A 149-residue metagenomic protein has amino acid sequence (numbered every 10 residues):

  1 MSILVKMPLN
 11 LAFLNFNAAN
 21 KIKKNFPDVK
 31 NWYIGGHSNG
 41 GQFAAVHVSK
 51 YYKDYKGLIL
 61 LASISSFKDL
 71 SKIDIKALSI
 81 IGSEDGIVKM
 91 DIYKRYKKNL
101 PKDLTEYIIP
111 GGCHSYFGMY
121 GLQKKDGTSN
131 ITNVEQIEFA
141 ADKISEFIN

Functional and structural regions predicted by a protein language model:
P8-V29, I34, V46: Alpha/beta-hydrolase active-site loop
W32-G41, G82: Conserved alpha/beta-hydrolase "nucleophile elbow" surrounding the catalytic nucleophile
G41-Y52: Short glycine-enriched nucleophile-adjacent loop and the immediately C-terminal alpha-helix near the catalytic center
K53-S65, K76: A conserved short beta-strand
I73, S79-I81: Short beta-strand/loop motif that positions the catalytic acidic residue of the alpha/beta-hydrolase fold
E84-V88, H114-S115: Acidic catalytic loop of the alpha/beta-hydrolase fold
V88-K98: Short alpha-helix in the alpha/beta-hydrolase fold that links the catalytic acid
Y96-N149: C-terminal catalytic-base region of ester-bond hydrolases, centering on the histidine of the charge-relay
